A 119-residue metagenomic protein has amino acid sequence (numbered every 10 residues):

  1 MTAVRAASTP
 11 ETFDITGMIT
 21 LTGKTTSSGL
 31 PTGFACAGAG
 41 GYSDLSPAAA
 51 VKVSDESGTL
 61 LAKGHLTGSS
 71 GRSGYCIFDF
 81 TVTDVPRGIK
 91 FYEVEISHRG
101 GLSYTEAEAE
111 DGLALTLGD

Functional and structural regions predicted by a protein language model:
M1-P10: C-terminal region of N-terminal signal peptides and the immediate post-cleavage residues of exported proteins
T9-E56: Short, surface-exposed binding/anchoring microloops in extracellular/periplasmic proteins
K52-L61, D84-K90: A short, structured loop/turn motif at beta-sheet edges
L61-R72: Solvent-exposed serine/threonine-rich low-complexity stretches and specific carbohydrate-binding patches
R72-F91: Short Pro-Gly-centered beta-turn/loop motif in secreted/extracellular proteins
S97-R99: Beta-strand-rich extracellular modules
S103-D119: Extracellular beta-sheet/turn segments enriched in Thr/Pro/Gly and aliphatic residues
